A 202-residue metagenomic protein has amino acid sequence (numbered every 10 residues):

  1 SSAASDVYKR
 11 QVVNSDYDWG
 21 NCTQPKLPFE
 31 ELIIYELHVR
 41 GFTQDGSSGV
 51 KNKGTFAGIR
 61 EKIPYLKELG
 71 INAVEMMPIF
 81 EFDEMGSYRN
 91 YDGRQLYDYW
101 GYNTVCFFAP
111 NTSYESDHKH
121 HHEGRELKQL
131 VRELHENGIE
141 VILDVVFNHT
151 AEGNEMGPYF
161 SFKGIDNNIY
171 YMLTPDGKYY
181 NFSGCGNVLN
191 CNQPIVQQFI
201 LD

Functional and structural regions predicted by a protein language model:
S1-S2, V196: Hydrophobic side chains within well-formed alpha-helices
A3-Y8: Short, small-residue-biased leader/transition segments that mark boundaries at the very start of proteins
K9-E36, F82-R94: N-terminal carbohydrate-binding accessory modules
Y17-Q24, S47-G49, T55-G58: Asp/Glu-centered strand-loop micro-motifs enriched in Gly/Pro and often flanked by an aromatic residue
H38-G54, P64-D202: Substrate-binding/active-site clefts of carbohydrate-active enzymes
